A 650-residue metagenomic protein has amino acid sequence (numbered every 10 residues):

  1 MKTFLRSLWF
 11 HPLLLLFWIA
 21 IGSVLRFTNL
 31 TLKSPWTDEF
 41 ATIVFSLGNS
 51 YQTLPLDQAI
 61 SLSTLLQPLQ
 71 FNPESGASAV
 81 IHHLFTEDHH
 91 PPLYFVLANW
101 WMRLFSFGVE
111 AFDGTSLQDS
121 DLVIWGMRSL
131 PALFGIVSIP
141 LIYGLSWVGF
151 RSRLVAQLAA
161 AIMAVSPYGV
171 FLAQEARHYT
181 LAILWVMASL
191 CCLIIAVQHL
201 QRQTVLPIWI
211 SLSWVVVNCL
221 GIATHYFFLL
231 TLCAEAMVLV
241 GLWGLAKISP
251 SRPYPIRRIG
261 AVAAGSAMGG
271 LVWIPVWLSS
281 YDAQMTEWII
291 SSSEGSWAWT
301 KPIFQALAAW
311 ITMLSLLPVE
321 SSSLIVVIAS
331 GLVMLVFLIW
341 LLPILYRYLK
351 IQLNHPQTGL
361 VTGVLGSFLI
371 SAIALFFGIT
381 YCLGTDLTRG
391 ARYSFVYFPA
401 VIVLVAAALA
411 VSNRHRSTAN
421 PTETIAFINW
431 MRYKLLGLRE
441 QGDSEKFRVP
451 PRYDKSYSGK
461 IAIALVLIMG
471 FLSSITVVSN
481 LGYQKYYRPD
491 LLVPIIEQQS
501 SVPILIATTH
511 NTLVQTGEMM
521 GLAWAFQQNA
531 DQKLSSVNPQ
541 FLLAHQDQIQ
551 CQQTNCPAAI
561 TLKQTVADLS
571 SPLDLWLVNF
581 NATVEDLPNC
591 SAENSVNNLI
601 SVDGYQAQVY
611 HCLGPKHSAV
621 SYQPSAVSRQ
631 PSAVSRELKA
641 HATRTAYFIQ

Functional and structural regions predicted by a protein language model:
R6-P68, G265-S279: Transmembrane signal-anchor helices characteristic of membrane glycosylation enzymes that use polyprenol
W100, G169, L181-R202, A400-L404: Specific aromatic-rich, kink-prone transmembrane helix
V109-Q118, L122, I142-V165: Transmembrane-helix signature of polytopic, membrane-embedded enzymes that assemble or transfer cell-envelope glycans
G126-F150: Transmembrane-helix motifs of polytopic, lipid-linked glycan transferases
A173, A182, G359, G363 (+2 more regions): Hydrophobic/aromatic-rich transmembrane helices and adjacent perimembrane loops
C192-W209, W214, N218, L230-A267 (+1 more regions): Perimembrane helix-loop-helix junctions
L229, C233, M237, G241 (+2 more regions): Membrane-lumen/periplasm interface segments of specific transmembrane helices in polyprenyl phosphate-linked
T418, K455-Q606: Catalytic lumenal/periplasmic loop and adjoining terminal transmembrane helix of membrane glycan-assembly enzymes
